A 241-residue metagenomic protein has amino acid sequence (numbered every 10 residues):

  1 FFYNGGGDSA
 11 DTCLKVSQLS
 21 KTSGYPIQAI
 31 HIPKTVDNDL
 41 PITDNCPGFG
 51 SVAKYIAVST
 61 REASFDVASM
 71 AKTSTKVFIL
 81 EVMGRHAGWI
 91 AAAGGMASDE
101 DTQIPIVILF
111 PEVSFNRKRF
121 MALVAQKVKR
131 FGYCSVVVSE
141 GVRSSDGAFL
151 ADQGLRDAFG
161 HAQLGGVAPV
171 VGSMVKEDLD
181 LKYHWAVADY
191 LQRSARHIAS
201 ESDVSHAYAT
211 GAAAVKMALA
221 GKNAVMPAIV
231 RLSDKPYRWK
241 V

Functional and structural regions predicted by a protein language model:
Y3-G5, T12-P26, I30, C46-H184: Accessory alpha-helical/coil subdomains and C-terminal extensions that flank or cap enzyme catalytic cores
G6-G7, I32-N38, E112-S114, E140-R143 (+2 more regions): Short, ordered loop/turn segments at secondary-structure junctions
S9, A87, A91, D203-T210: Generic hydrophobic secondary-structure packing signal
H31, I42, F78, V82 (+3 more regions): N-terminal hydrophobic or amphipathic segments with adjacent small-residue motifs that include Sec signal peptides
D37-N45, S194-A195: Glycine-rich, charge-decorated loop segments at or immediately adjacent to ligand/cofactor-binding or catalytic sites
D39, P47, D234-P236: A broad, structure-centric signal for solvent-exposed, well-ordered loop/edge residues that line or flank functional
F149-V241: C-terminal non-catalytic interaction/assembly regions of soluble proteins
